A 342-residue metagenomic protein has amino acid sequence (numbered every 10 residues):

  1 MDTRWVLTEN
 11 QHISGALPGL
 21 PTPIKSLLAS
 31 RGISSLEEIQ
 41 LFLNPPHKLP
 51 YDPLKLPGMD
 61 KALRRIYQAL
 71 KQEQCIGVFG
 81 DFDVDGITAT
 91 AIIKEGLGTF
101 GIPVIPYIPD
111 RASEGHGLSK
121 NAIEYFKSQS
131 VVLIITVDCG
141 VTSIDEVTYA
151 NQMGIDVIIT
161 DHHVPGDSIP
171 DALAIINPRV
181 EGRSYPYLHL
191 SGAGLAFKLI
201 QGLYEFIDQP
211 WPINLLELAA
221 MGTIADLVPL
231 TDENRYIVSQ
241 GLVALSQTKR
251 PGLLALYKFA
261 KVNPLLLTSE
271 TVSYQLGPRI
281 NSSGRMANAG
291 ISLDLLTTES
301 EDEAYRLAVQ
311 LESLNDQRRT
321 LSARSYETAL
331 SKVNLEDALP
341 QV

Functional and structural regions predicted by a protein language model:
M1-R4: Catalytic domains of riboflavin
E9-L133, M153, E205-V342: Hydrophobic helix-and-loop "lid/oligomerization" segment in the mid-to-C-terminal part of catalytic domains
D81-F82, P109-A112, C139-G140, H162-P165 (+2 more regions): Short, ordered loop/turn segments at secondary-structure junctions
A89-I93, I144-M153, H162-H163, P170-D171: Short Gly/Thr/Asp-enriched flexible loops that form oxyanion-binding sites at enzyme active sites
I92, P170-I224: Short alpha-helices
L133, V137-Y149, I155-D156: Phosphate/diphosphate-binding loops
I144, I169-P170, L190-A193, F197 (+2 more regions): Amphipathic alpha-helical transducer elements in NTP-driven molecular machines
I158-T160: Structural detector of well-ordered beta-strand residues that form the stable sheet scaffold of enzyme domains
